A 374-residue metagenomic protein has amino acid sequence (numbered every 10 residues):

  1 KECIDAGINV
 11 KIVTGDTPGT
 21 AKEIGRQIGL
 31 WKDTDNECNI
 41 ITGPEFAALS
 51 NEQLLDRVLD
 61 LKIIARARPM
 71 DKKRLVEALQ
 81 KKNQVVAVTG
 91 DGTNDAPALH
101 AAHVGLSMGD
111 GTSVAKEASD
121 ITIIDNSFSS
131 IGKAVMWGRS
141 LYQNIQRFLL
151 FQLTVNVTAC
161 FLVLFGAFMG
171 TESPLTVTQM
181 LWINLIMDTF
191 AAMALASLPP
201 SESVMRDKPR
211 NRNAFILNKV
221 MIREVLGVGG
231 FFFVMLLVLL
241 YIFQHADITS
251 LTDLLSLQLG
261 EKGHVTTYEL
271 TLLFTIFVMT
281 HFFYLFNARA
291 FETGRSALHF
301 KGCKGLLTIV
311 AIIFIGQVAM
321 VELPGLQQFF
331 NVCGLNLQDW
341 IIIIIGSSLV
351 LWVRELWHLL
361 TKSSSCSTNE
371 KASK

Functional and structural regions predicted by a protein language model:
K1-N94, H100-H103, I145, A167 (+2 more regions): Cytosolic catalytic headpiece
I12-V13, T17, N94-P97, S107 (+2 more regions): Residues at the start of alpha-helices and the adjacent loop-to-helix junctions
I28, D35-V88, A102, G109-E292: Membrane-embedded transport module
A196, H245, L270-K374: C-terminal transmembrane module of polytopic membrane proteins
